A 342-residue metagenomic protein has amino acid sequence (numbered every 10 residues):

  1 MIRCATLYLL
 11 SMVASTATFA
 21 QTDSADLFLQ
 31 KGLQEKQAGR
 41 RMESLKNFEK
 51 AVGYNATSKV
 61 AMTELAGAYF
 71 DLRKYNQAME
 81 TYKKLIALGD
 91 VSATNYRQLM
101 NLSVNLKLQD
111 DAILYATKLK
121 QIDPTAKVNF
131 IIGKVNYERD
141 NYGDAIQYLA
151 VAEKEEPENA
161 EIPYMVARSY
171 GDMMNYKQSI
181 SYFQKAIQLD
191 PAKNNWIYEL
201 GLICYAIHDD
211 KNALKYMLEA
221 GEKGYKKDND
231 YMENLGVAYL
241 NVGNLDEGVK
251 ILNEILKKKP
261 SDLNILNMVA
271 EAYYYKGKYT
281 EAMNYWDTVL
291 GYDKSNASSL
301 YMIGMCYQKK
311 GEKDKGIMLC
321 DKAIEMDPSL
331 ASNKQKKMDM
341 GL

Functional and structural regions predicted by a protein language model:
A17-K83, A87, N105, L114 (+3 more regions): N-terminal leader/linker segments that initiate helical-solenoid repeat arrays
S24, N241, Y301, M305-L342: Terminal, low-structured helical/coil segments at or just beyond the last alpha-helical repeat
Q30, E64-G67, R97-N101, I131-K134 (+6 more regions): Canonical tetratricopeptide repeat
Q37-A38, D71-L72, N105-L108, E138-R139 (+6 more regions): Register position in tetratricopeptide repeats
K50-A51, K84-L85, K118-L119, V151-A152 (+5 more regions): Canonical positions in the second alpha-helix
Y54, A87-G89, Q121-I122, K154-E155 (+5 more regions): Structural marker of alpha-solenoid helical repeat scaffolds
A61, N95, V128-N129, I162 (+5 more regions): TPR alpha-solenoid repeat register
